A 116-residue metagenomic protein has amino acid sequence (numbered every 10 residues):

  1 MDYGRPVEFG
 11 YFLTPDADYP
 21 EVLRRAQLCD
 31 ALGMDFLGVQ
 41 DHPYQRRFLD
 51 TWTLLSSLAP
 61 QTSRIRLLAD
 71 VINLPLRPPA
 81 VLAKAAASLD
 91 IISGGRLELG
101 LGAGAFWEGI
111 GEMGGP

Functional and structural regions predicted by a protein language model:
M1-T62: N-terminal beta1-alpha1-beta2 module of alpha/beta enzyme domains
G4-P15, L76-P116: Flexible, glycine-rich active-site loops centered on histidine and acidic residues that chelate a metal or position
L37, L67, L97-L99: Hydrophobic residues within beta-strands of alpha/beta enzymes
P43, I72, G104-F106: Catalytic metal-binding/acid-base residues of hydrolase active sites
R46, A69-R77: Active-site nucleophile and cofactor-binding loops and adjacent substrate-binding regions of central metabolic enzymes
S56-S57, S63, S88, S93: Generic serine detector
T62-D70: Conserved catalytic cysteine-centered active-site region of acyl-thioester-dependent Claisen-condensing enzymes
